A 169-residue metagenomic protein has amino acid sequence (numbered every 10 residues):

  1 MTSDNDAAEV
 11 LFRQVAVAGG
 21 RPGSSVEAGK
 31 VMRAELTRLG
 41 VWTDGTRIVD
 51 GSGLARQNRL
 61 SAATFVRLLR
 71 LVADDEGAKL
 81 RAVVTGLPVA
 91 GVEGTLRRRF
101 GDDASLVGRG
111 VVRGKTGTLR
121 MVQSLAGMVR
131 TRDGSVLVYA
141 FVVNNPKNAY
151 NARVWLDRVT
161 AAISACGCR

Functional and structural regions predicted by a protein language model:
M1-R81: A small/polar active-site loop signature that marks catalytic segments
D4, A16, V92, T131 (+1 more regions): Solvent-exposed coil/turn segments that connect beta secondary-structure elements in extracytoplasmic/periplasmic
D6, T43, L60, V107 (+2 more regions): Extracytoplasmic
A7-R13, A126, S135-N145: Short, well-ordered beta-strand elements
L80-G94, V159: Active/binding-pocket-proximal capping segment
G101-R132: Short, Gly/Ser/Thr-enriched beta-strand-loop segments that form substrate-interacting elements of hydrolase/peptidase
N144-W155: A short acidic/glycine-rich loop-to-helix N-cap element
W155-R169: Short, gly/Ser/Thr-rich active-site loops of penicillin-recognizing serine hydrolases
